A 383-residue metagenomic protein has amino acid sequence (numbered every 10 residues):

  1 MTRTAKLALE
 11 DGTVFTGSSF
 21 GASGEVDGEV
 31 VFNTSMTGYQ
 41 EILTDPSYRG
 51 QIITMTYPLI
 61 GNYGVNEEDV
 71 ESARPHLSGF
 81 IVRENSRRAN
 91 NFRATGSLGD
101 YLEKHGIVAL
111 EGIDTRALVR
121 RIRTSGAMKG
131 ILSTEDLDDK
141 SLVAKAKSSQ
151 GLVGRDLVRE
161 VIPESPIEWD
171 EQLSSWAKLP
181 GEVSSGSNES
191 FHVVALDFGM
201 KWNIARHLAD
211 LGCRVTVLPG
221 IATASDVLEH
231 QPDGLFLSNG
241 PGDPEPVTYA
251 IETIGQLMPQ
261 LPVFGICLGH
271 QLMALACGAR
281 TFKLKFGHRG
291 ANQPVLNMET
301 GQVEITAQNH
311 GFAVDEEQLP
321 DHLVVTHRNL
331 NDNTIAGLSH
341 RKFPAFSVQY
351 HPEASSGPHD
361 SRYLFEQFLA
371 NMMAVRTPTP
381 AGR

Functional and structural regions predicted by a protein language model:
M1-S225, E229-H230, P244, S355-G357 (+1 more regions): RNA-binding accessory domains that recognize and position tRNA/RNA substrates
K6, D45, P294-L296, T326 (+1 more regions): Residue-level detector of beta-strand face positions
S19-F20, Y57, Q308, S339 (+1 more regions): Short clusters of small/polar residues that mark proteolytic maturation junctions
N85, G240, F343, E353: Flexible loop residues that form catalytic and substrate-binding hotspots at small-molecule/glycan-binding clefts
V108, H192, P262-F264, R280 (+1 more regions): Proline-centered loop/turn at the N-terminus of a beta-strand
H192-L196, T306-A307, F346-Y350: Active-site-proximal beta-strand elements of phosphoester/diester hydrolases
D233-G234, S238-Q308, A313, G357-V375: Cysteine-nucleophile active-site neighborhood
G301-F343, T379-R383: Catalytic beta-strand/loop cores that center a nucleophilic Ser/Cys/Thr and support acyl-enzyme chemistry
